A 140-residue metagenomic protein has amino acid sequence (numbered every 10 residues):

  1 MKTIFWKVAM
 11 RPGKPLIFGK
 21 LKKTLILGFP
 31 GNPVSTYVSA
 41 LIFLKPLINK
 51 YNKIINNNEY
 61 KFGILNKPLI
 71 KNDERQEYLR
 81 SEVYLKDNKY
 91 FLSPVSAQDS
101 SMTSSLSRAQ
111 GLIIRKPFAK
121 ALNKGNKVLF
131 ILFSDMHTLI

Functional and structural regions predicted by a protein language model:
M1-I140: Flexible glycine/proline-rich
